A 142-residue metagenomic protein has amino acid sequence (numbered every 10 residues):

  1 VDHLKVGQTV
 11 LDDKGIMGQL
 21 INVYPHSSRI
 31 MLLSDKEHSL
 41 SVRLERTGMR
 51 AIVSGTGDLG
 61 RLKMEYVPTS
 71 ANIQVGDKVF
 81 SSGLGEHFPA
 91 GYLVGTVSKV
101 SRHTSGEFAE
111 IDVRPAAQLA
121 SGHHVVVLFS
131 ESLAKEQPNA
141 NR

Functional and structural regions predicted by a protein language model:
V1-R142: A secondary-structure micro-motif
